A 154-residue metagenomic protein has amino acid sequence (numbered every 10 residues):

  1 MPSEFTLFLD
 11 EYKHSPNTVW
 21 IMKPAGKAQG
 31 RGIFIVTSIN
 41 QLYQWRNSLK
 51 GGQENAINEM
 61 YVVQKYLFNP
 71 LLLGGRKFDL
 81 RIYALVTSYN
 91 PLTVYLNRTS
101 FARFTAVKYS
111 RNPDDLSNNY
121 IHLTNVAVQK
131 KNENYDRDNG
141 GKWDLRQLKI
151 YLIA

Functional and structural regions predicted by a protein language model:
M1-E4: Extended, intrinsically disordered, low-complexity regulatory regions
L7, E11-A154: Catalytic core of tubulin tyrosine ligase-like
